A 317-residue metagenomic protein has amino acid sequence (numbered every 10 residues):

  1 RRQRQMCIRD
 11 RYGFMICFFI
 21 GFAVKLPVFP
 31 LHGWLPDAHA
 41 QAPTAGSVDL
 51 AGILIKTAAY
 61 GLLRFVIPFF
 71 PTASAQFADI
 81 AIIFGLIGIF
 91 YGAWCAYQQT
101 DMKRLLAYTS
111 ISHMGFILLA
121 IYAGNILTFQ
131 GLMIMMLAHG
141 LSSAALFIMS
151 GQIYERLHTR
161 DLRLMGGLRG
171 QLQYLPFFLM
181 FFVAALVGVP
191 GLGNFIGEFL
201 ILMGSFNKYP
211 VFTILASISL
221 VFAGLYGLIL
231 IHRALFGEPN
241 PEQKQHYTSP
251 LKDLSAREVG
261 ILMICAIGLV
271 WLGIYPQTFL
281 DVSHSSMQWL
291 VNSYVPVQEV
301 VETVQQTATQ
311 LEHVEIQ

Functional and structural regions predicted by a protein language model:
R1-Q5, R9-R233: Hydrophobic transmembrane alpha-helices and their helix-loop junctions in integral membrane proteins
L172-L175, L228-Q317: Cytoplasmic/organellar membrane-interface segments at the starts of transmembrane helices in multi-pass inner-membrane
